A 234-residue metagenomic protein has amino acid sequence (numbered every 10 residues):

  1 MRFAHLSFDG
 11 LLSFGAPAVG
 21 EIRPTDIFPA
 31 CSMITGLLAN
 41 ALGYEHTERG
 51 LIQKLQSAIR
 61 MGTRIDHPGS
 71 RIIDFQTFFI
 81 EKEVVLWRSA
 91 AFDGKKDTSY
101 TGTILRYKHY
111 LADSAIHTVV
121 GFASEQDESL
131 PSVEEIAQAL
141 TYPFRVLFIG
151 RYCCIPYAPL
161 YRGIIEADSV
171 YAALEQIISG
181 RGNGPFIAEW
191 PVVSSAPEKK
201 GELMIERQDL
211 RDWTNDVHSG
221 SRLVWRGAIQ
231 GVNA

Functional and structural regions predicted by a protein language model:
M1, F8-L12: N-terminal intrinsically disordered, low-complexity segments enriched in P/E/S/T
R2, A16-L86: Glycine/small-residue-rich interface belts in oligomeric ring/scaffold proteins and their assembly partners
A4-H5, A39-Y44, K95-Y100, L203: A short linear-motif detector with a strong N-terminal bias
H5-S7, G62, H117-V119: Beta-strand secondary-structure signal
G10-L11, M33-L37, R88-G94: N-terminal start-of-chain detector that recognizes signal peptides and the immediate post-cleavage beginning
L12-P17, D26, Q56, A112-I116 (+2 more regions): Broad hydrophobic/π-residue packing in well-ordered secondary structure
S13, R23, H46-E48, K95 (+1 more regions): Sparse, context-dependent recognition of short Cys/His-centered cofactor- or disulfide-binding micro-motifs
I65-A234: Internal, well-folded beta-alpha domain core
